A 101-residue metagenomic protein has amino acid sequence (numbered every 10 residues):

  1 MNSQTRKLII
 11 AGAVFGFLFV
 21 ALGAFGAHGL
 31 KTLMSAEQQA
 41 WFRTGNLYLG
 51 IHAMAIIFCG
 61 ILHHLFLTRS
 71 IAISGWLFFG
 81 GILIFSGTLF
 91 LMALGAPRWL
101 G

Functional and structural regions predicted by a protein language model:
M1-G101: Polytopic transmembrane helical bundles with strong interfacial aromatic enrichment
